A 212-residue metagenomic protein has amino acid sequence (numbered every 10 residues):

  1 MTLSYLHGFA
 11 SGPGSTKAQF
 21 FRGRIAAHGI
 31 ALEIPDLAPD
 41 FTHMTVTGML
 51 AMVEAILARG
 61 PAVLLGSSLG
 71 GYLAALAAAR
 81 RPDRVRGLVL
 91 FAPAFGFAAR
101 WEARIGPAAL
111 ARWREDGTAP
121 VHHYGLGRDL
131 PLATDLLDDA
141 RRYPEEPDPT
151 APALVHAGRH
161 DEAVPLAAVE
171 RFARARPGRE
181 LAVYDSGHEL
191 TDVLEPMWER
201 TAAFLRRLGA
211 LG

Functional and structural regions predicted by a protein language model:
M1-A38: Short, surface-exposed "cap/lid" segments of acyl-processing enzymes
F9, D36-F41, A94, G187: Short beta-to-alpha linker loops that shape the active-site pocket of alpha/beta-hydrolase fold enzymes
S15-R22, T47, P165-E170: Short, surface-exposed alpha-helical segments at coil->helix boundaries
I34-R59: Catalytic nucleophile-loop/oxyanion-hole region of alpha/beta-hydrolase and closely related hydrolase-like folds
L57-S67: Alpha/beta-hydrolase fold nucleophile elbow
G66-A74: Gly/Ala-rich beta-loop-alpha elbow adjacent to hydrolase catalytic centers
L76-R80, R171: Active-site signature of alpha/beta-hydrolase-fold catalytic machinery across serine- and Asp/Cys-nucleophile hydrolases
R84-G212: The alpha/beta-hydrolase serine catalytic core
